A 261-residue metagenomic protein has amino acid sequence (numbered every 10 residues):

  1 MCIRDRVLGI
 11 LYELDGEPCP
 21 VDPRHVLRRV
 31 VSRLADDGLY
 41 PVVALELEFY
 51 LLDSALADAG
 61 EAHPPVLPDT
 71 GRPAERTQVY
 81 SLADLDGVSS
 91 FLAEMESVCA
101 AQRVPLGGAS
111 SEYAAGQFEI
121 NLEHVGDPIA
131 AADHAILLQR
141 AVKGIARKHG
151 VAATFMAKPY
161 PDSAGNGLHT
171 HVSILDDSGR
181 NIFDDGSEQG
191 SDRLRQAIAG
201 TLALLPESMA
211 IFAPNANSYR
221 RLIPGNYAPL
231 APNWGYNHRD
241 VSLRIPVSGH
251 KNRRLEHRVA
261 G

Functional and structural regions predicted by a protein language model:
R4-G261: Glycine-rich, acidic/polar active-site loops that bind/position phosphate-bearing ligands
